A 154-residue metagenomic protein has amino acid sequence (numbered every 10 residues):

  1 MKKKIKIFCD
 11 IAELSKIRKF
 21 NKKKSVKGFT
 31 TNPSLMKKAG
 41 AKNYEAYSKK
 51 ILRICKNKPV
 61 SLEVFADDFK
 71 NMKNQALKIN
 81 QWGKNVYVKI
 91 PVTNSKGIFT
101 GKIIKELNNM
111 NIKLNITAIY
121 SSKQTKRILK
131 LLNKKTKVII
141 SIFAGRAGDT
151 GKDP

Functional and structural regions predicted by a protein language model:
K2-R18, K22-V26, T30-E106, M110-K113 (+2 more regions): Active-site beta->alpha loop and helix N-cap motifs at the rims of alpha/beta catalytic domains
I98, M110-P154: Catalytic alpha/beta core domains of metabolic enzymes, predominantly
